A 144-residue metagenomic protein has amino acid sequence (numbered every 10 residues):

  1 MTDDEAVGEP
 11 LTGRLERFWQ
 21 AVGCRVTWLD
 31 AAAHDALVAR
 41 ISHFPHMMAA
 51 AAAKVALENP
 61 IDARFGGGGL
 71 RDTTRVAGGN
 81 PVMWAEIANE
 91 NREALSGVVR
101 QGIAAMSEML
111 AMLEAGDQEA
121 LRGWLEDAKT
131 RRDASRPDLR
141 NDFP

Functional and structural regions predicted by a protein language model:
M1-G78: Internal alpha-helical scaffold of NAD(P)-dependent oxidoreductase catalytic cores
T2-D4, P10, E114-D117, R136: Serine/threonine-rich low-complexity intrinsically disordered regions
I61-R132: Interdomain hinge/lid region at the active-site interface of Rossmann-like NAD(P)-dependent oxidoreductases
R136-P144: Long, positively charged, glycine-interspersed low-complexity recognition regions
